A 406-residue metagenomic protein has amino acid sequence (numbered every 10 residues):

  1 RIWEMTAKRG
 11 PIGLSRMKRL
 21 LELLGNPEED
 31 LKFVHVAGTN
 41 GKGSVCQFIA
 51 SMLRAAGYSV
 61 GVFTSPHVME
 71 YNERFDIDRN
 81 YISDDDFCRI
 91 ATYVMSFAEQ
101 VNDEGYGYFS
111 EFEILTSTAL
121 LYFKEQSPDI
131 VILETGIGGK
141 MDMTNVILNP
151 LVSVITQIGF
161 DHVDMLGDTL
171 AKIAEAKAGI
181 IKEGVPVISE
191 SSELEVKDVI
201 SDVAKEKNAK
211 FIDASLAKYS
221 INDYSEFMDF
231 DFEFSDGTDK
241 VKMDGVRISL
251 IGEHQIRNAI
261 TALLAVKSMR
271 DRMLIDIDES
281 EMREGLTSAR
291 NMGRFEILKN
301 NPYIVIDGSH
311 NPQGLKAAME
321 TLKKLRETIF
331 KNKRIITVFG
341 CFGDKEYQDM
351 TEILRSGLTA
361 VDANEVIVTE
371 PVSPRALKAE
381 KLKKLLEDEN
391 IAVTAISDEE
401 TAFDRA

Functional and structural regions predicted by a protein language model:
R1-N40, S44-S59, M69, S127 (+3 more regions): N-terminal leader/targeting and accessory segments in enzymes
L14, L21-E29, A55-L148, D164-L166 (+1 more regions): ATP-dependent carboxylate-amine ligase catalytic core
I49-R54, F123, M269, L386: Hydrophobic alpha-helical packing residues
F63, E190-S191, V203-S225, I248-E253 (+6 more regions): Beta-strand->loop->alpha-helix junctions that form or flank phosphate-binding loops in nucleotide-handling enzymes
P66, E70-I90, D164-I180, S201-D202 (+3 more regions): Active-site-proximal loop->helix
V101-N102, Q126-E134, P150-G245, A259-S280: Acidic, Mg2+-coordinating active-site environments of NTP-dependent enzymes
I130-T135, M141-V154, I158-G159, K172 (+1 more regions): Nucleotide phosphate-binding/pyrophosphate-handling subdomain across enzymes that bind or process nucleotide phosphates
E193-V203, N208, I212, Y303-I306 (+2 more regions): C-terminal helical cap/extension that packs against the catalytic core of soluble nucleotide-cofactor enzymes
